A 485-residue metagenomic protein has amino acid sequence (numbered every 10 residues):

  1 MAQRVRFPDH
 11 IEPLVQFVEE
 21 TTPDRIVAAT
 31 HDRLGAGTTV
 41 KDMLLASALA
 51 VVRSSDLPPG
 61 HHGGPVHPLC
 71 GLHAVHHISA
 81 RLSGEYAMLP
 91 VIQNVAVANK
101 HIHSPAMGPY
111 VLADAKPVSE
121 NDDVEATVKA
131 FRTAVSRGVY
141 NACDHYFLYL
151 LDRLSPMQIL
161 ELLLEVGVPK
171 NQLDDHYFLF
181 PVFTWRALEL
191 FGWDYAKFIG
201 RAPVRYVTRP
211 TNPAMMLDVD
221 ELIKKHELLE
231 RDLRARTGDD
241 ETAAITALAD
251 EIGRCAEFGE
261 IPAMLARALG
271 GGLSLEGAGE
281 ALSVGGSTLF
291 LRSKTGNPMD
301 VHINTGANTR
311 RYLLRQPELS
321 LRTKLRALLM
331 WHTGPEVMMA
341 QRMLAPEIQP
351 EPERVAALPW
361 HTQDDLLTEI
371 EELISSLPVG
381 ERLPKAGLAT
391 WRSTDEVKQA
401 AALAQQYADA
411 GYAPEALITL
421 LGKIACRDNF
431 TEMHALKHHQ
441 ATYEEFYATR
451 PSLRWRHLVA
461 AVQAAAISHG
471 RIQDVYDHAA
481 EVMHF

Functional and structural regions predicted by a protein language model:
M1-F485: Mature, well-folded catalytic/scaffold domains that follow N-terminal targeting or propeptide regions
